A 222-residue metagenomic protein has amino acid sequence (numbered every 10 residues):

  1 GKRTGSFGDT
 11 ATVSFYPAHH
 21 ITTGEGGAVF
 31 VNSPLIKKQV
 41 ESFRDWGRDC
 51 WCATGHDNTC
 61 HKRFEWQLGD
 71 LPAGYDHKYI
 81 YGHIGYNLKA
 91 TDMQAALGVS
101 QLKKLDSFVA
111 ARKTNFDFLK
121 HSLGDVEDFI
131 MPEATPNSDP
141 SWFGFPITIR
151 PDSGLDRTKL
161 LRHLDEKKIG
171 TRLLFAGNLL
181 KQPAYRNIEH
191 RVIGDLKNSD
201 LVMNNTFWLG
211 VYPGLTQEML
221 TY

Functional and structural regions predicted by a protein language model:
G1-T22, K38, K78-I80: Conserved active-site segment immediately N-terminal to the catalytic lysine that forms the internal aldimine
K2, N32-S33: Acidic, low-complexity intrinsically disordered segments
F7, E25, F145: Acidic, glycine-centered active-site loop in nucleotide-sugar glycosyltransferases
I21-E25, L220-Y222: Conserved beta-strand->loop/alpha-helix structural units within folded catalytic cores of enzymes with alpha/beta
T23-N32, R157: Active-site-proximal alpha-helical scaffold in enzymes
P34-Y222: PLP-dependent aminotransferase class I/II
